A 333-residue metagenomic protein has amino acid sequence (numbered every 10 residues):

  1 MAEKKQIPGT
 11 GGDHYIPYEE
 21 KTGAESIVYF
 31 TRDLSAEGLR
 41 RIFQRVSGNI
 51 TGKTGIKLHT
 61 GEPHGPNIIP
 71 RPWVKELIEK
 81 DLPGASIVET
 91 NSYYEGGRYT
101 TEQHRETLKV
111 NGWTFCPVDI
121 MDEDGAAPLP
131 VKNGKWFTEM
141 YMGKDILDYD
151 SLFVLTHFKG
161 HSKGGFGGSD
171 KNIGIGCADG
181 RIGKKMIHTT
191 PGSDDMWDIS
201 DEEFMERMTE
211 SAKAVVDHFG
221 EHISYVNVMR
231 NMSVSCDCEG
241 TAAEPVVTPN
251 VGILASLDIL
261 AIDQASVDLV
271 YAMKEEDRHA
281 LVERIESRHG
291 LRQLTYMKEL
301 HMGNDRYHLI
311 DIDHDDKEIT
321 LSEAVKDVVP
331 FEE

Functional and structural regions predicted by a protein language model:
M1-E333: N-terminal and secondary-structure boundary signal
